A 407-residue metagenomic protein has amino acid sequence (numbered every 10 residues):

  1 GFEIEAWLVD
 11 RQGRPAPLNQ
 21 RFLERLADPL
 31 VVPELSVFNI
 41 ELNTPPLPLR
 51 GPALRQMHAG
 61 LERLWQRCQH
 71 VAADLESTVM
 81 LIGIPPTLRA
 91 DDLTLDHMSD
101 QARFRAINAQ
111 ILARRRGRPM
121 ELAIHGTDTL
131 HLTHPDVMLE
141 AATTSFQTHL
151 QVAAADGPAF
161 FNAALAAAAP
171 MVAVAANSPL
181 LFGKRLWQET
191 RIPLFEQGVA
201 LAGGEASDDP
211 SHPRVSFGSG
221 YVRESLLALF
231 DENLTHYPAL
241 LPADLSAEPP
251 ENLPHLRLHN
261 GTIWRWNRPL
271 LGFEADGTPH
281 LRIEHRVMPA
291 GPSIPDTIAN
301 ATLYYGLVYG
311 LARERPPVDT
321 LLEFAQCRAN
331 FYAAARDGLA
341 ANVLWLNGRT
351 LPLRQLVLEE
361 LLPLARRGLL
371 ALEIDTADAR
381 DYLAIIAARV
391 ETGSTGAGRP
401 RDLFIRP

Functional and structural regions predicted by a protein language model:
G1-P407: Phosphate/nucleotide-binding catalytic core
